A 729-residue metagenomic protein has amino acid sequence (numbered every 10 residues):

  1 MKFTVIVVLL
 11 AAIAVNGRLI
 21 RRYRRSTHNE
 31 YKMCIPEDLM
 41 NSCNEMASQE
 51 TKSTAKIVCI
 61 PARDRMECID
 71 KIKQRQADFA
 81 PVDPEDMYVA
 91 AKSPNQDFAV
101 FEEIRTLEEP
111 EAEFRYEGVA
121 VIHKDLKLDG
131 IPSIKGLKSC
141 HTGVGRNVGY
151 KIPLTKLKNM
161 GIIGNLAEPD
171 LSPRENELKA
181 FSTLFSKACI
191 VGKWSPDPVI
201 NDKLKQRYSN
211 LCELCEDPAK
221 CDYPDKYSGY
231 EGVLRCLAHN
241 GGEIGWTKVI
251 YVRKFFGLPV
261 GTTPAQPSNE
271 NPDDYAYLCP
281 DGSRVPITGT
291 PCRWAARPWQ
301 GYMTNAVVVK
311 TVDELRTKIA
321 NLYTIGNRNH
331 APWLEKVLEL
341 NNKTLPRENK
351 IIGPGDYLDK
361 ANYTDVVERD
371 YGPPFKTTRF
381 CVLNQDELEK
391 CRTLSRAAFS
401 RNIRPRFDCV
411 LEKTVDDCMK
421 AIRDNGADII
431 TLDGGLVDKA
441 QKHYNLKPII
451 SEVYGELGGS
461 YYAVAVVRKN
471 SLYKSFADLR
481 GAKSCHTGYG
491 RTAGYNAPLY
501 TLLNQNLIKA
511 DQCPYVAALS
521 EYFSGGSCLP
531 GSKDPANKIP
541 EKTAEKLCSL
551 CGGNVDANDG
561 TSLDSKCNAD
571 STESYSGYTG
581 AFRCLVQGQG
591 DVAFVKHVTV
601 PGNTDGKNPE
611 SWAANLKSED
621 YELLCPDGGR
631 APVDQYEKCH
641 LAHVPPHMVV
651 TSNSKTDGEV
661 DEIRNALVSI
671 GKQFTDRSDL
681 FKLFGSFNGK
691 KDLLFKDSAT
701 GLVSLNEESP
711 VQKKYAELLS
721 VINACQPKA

Functional and structural regions predicted by a protein language model:
K2-A77, V82-E85, E103-R115, A167 (+15 more regions): N-terminal hydrophobic or amphipathic helices and topogenic motifs
E37-D38, D64, G145-N147, G229-Y230 (+4 more regions): Gly/Ser-rich catalytic serine loop of serine hydrolases
T51-K56, A91-N95, R146-G164, N327-R328 (+6 more regions): Extended intrinsically disordered, low-complexity coil regions enriched in Ser, Thr, Gly, Ala and often Pro
R65-P81, E85, V89-P94, P132 (+9 more regions): Short helices/loops that flank or line small-molecule/ion binding pockets
D78-F79, K138, E243-I244, G301 (+5 more regions): Beta-sheet entry/capping signal
D86-V89, D125-L128, V144-V148, I250-K254 (+8 more regions): Solvent-exposed loop/turn segments at secondary-structure junctions within structured extracellular/periplasmic domains
V89-E109, F255-P291, K439-Y454, N470 (+1 more regions): Ligand-binding "clamshell"
E103-F181, E452-C528: A conserved helix-loop-strand patch within extracytoplasmic ligand-binding domains of the periplasmic binding
